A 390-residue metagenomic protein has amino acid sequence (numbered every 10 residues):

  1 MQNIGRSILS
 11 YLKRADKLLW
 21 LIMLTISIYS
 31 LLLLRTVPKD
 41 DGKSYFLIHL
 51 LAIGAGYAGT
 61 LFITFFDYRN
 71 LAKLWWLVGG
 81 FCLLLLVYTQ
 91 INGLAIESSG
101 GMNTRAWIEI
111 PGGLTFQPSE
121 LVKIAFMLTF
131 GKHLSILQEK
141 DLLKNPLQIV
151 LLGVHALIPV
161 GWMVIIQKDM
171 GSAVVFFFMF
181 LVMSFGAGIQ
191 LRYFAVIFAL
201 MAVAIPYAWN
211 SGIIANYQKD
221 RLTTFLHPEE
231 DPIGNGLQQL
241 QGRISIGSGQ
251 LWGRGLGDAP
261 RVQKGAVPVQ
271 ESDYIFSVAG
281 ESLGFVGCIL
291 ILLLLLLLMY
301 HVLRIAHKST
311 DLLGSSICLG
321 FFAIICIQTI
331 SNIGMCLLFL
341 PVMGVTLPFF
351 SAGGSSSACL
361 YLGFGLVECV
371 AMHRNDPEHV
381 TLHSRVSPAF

Functional and structural regions predicted by a protein language model:
M1, S7, L34, S331-F390: A juxtamembrane structural motif centered on a specific transmembrane helix
I4-M23: N-terminal membrane topogenic signal
W20-I28, L32-T36, D40-Q238, S277-L337 (+2 more regions): Hydrophobic alpha-helical transmembrane segments of multi-pass inner membrane proteins, especially in bacterial systems
G112-L114, G265, P348: Helix-turn-helix-type domain boundary/helix-start signal
D169-V174, R254-A259, Q270-S272, I289 (+3 more regions): Transmembrane helix boundary and interhelical junction motifs in multipass membrane proteins
G236-G257: Extracytosolic (periplasmic/ER-lumenal) interhelical loops and adjacent juxtamembrane/interface segments of multi-pass
Q250-V286, S309, L313: Long extracytoplasmic/lumenal interhelical loops at the membrane interface of multi-pass membrane proteins
